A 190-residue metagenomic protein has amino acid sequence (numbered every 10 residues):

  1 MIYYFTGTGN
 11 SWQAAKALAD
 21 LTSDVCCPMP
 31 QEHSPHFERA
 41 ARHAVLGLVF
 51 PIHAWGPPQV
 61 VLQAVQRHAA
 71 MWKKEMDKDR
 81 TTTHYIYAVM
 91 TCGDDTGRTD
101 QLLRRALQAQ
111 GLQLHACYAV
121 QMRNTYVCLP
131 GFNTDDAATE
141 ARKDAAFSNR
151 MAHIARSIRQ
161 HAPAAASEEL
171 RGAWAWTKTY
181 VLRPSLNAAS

Functional and structural regions predicted by a protein language model:
I2, T8-W12, D20-E32, A41-F50 (+1 more regions): FMN-binding flavodoxin-like domain, especially the glycine-rich phosphate-binding loop
P35-F37: Short hydrophobic/charged patches on amphipathic alpha-helices used for structural packing and interfaces
S190: Cysteine-centered iron-sulfur cluster-binding motifs in ferredoxin-type domains/subunits of redox enzymes
